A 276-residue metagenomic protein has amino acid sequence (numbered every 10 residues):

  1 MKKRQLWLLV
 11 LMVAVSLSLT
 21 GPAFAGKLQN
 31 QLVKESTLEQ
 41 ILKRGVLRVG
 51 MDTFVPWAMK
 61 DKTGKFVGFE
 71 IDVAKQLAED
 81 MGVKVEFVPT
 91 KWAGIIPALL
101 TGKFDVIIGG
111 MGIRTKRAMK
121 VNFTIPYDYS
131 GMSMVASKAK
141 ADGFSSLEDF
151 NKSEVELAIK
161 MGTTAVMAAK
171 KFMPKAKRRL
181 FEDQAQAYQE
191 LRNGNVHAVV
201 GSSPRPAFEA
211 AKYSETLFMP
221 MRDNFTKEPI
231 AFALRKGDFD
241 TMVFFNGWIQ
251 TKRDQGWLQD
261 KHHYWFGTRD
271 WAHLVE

Functional and structural regions predicted by a protein language model:
L9-S18: Bacterial N-terminal signal peptides
G26-E35, D72-D80, K138-A141, E148 (+3 more regions): Extended ligand-binding regions for polar small-molecule ligands
G26-G110, M119: Extracytoplasmic small-molecule ligand-binding "clamshell" domains of the periplasmic binding protein/Venus flytrap
E35, I71, E86-P97, D142-F144 (+2 more regions): Short helix-initiation/N-cap motifs at beta->coil->alpha
R48, D52-P56, F66-E79, S133-Q186 (+4 more regions): Bilobed "Venus flytrap"/periplasmic-binding protein-like clamshell domains and structurally analogous long
K75, E79, K84-D149, L217-M219 (+1 more regions): Acidic, polar ligand-binding/catalytic clefts
G94-P97, G110-M119, A168-K171, R192-N193 (+1 more regions): A ligand-binding cleft/hinge motif common to bilobed small-molecule-binding domains
Y129-A136, S203, A207-Q250, T268-E276: Periplasmic-binding protein-like
